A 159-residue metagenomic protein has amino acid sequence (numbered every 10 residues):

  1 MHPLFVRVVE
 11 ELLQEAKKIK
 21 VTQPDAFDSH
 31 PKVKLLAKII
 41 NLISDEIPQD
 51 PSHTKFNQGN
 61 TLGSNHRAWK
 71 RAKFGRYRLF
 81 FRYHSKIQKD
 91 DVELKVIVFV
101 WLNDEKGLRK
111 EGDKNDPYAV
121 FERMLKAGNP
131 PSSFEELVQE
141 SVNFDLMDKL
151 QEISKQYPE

Functional and structural regions predicted by a protein language model:
M1-R76, H84-E159: Basic, Lys/Arg-enriched alpha-helical interface segments
